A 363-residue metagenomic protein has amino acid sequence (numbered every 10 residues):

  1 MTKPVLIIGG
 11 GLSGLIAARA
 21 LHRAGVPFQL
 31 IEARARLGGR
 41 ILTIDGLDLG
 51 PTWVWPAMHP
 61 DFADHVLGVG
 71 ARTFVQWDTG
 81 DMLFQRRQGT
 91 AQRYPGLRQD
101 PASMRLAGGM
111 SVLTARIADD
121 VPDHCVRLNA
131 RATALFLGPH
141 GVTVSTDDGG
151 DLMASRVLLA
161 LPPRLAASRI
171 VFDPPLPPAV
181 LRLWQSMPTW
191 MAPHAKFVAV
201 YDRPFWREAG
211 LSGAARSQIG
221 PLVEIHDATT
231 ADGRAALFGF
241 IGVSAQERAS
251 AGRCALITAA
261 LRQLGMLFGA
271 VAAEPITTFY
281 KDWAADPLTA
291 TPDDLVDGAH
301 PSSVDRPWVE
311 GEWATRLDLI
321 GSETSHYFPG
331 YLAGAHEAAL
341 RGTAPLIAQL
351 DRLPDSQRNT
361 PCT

Functional and structural regions predicted by a protein language model:
K3-L30: N-terminal Rossmann-like FAD-binding beta1-loop-alpha1 element of flavoenzymes
P4, I16, A24, G141 (+2 more regions): Conserved flavin/dinucleotide-binding core of flavoenzymes
H22-I44: Glycine-rich FAD pyrophosphate-binding loop
G39-F62, W77-D81, Q85-Q88, Q92-Y94: Glycine-rich active-site loop/strand segments that organize a redox cofactor
T52-P60, R98-A118, G252: Short beta-strand to alpha-helix junction loop
D61-L83, F205-L211, A273: A short alpha-helix-loop-beta-strand transition element characteristic of N-terminal alpha/beta dinucleotide-binding
L128-V142: A conserved short coil-to-beta-strand element within the FAD-binding core of flavoproteins
D148-E208: Central helical "cap/lid" subdomain
